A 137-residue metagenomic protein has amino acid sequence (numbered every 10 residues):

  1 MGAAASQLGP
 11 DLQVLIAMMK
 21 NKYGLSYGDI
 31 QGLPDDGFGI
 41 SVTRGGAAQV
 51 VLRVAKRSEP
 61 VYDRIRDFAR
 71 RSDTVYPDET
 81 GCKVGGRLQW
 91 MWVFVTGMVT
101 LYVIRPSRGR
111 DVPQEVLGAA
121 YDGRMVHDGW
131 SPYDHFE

Functional and structural regions predicted by a protein language model:
M1-E137: Catalytic center-proximal scaffold of phosphoryl-transfer enzymes
